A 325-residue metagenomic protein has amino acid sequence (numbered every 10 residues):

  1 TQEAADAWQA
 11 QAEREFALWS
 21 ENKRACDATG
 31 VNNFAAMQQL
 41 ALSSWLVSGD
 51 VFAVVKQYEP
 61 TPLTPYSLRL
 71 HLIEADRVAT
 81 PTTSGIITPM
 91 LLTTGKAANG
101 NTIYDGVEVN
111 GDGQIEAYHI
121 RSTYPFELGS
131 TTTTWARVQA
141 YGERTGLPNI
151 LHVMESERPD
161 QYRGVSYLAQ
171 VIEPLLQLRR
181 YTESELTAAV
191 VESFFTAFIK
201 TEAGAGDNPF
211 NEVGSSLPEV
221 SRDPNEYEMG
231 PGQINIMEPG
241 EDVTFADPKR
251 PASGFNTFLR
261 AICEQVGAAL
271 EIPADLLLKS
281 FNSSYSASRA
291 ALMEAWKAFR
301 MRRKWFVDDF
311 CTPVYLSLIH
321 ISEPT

Functional and structural regions predicted by a protein language model:
T1, M37-W45, L168-E185, F306 (+2 more regions): Short, Φ-rich (hydrophobic/aromatic) sequence segments
T1-H152: Structured, mid-chain assembly/scaffold modules that mediate subunit interfaces within large macromolecular complexes
L42, P248-F255, F299-K304: Alpha-helix N-cap/helix-initiation motif
E59, S280, V314: Residue-level "edge-of-site" marker
R144-S288: Extended, charged amphipathic alpha-helical segments
R260, E264-A268, W305-S317: Feature representing long, continuous alpha-helical segments
L292-F310: Glycine-rich and small/hydrophobic secondary-structure elements
I319-T325: Residue-level detector of conserved catalytic or cofactor/ligand-binding positions in enzyme active sites
